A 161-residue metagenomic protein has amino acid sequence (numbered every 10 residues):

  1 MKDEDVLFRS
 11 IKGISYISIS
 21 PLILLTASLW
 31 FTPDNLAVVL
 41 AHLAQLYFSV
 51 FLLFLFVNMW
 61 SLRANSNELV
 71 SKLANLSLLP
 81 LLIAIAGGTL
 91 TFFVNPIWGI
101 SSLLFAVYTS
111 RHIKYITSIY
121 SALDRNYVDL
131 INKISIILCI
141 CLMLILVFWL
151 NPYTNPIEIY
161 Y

Functional and structural regions predicted by a protein language model:
M1-K2, H42-R63: Hydrophobic, membrane-facing alpha-helical anchors
R9-W30, S135-L142: The first (N-terminal) embedded transmembrane alpha-helix
K12-I14, E68-L79, S101-S102, N126-I134: Cytoplasmic-side transmembrane-helix entry/capping segments in multi-pass membrane proteins
V50-L55, L103-Y115: Alpha-helical transmembrane segments and their membrane-interface exit regions
M59-L90: Helix-adjacent hinge/juxtasegments
L90-Y108: Transmembrane helix-loop-helix
I113-I140: Interfacial loop-to-transmembrane junctions
L144-Y161: Juxtamembrane boundary at the C-terminal end of a transmembrane helix
